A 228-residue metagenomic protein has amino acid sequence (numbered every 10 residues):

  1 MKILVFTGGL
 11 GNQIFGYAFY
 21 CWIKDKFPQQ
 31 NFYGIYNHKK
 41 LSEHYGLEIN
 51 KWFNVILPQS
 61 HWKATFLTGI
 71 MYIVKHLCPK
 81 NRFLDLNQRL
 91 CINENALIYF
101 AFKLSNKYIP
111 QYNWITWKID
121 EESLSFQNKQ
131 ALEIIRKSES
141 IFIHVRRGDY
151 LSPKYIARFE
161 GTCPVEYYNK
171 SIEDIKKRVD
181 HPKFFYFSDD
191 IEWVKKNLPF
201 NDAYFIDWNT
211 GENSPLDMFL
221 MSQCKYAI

Functional and structural regions predicted by a protein language model:
M1-I3: Extreme N-terminal starter segment of soluble prokaryotic enzymes
V5-F15: A short, glycine/small-residue-rich beta-strand->loop->alpha-helix junction that serves as a flexible
L10, R178-I228: Donor-binding and catalytic core of enzymes assembling or modifying cell-surface/extracellular glycoconjugates
F15-I23: Short amphipathic alpha-helix
I23-Q29: N-terminal subdomain of nucleotide-sugar transferases
Q29-L41: A short beta-strand-loop structural module common to alpha/beta enzyme folds
G34-Y36, H144, K183-S188: Short beta-strand segments
L41-H181: Secretory-pathway luminal glycosyltransferase catalytic domains
